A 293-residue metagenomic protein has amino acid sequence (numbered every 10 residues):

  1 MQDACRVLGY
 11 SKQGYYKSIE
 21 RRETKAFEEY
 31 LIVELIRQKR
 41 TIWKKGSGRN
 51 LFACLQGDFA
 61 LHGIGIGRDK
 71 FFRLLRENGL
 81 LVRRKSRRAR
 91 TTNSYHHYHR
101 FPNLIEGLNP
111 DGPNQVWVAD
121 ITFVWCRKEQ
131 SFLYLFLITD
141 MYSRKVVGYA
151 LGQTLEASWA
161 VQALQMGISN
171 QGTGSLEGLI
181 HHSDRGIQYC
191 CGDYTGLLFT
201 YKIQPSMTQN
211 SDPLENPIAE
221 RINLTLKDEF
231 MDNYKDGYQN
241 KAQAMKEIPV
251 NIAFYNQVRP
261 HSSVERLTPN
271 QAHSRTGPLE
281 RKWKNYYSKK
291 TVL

Functional and structural regions predicted by a protein language model:
A4-C5, Y15, I36, L51 (+16 more regions): Mobile genetic element proteins and their domesticated derivatives, centered on retroelements and DNA transposons
C5, Y10-P113, N270-L279: Basic, flexible linker segments flanking DNA-binding modules in nucleic acid-interacting mobile-element proteins
L61, N109-D111, C126-K128, R185 (+2 more regions): Conserved, non-catalytic sequence blocks in retroelement Pol enzymes and Pol-derived host proteins
G65-L137, Q162-M166, N170-Q171, L176-G178 (+1 more regions): Mobile-element integrase/transposase regions, centering on the N-terminal DNA-binding/Zn-coordinating module
T92-S94, S183-R185, C191-G196, P205-D228 (+2 more regions): RNase H-like two-metal-ion nuclease catalytic core shared by retroviral integrases and related mobile-element nucleases
D140-M141, L151-E156: A short acidic/small-residue loop/turn micro-motif
L155-A163: A short, well-structured alpha-helical segment
F199-I203, K227-L293: C-terminal domain-tail junction helix/linker
